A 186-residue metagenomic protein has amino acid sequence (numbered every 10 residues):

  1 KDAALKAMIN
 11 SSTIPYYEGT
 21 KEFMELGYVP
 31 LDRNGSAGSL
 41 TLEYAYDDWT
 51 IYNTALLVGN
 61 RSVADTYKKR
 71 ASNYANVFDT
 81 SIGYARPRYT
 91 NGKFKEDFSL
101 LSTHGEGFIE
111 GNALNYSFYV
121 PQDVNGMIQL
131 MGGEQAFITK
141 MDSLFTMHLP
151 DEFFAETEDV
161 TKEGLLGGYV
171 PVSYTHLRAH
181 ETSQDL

Functional and structural regions predicted by a protein language model:
K1-N76: Active-site cavity-forming subdomains of large catalytic enzyme subunits
Y16-G35, D79-L100, E152-V160: Glycine- and aromatic-rich loop/turn segments at beta-sheet edges
A37-A45, K93-M131, G168-S173: Extended ligand-binding clefts on enzyme/binding-domain cores
D47-N60, V120-G132, R178: Well-ordered alpha-helical scaffold segments within catalytic/enzyme domains
S62-T66, F78-R86, E134-K140: Acidic/polar loop patches that form or flank catalytic/metal-binding clefts of enzymes that bind anionic ligands
K68-A75, R88-K93, K140-M147, S183: Active/binding-pocket-proximal capping segment
N73-V77, N115, Y119-G168: Structured mid-domain segments that build the active-site/substrate or prosthetic-cofactor binding neighborhood
T175-T182: Conserved small/polar residues in nucleotide/adenosyl-binding loops
